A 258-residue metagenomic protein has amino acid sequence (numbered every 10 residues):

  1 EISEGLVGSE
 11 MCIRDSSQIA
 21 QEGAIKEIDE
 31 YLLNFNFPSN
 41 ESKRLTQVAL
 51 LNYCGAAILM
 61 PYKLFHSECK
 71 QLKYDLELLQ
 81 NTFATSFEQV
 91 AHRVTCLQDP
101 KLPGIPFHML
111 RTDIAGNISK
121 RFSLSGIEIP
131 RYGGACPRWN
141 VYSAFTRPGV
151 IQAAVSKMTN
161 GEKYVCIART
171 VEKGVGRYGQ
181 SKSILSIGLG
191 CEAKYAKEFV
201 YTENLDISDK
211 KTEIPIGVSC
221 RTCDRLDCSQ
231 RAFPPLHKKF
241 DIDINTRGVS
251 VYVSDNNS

Functional and structural regions predicted by a protein language model:
E1-G8, C12-I13: Single conserved hydrophobic/aromatic residue that forms the stacking wall/gate of nucleotide- or nucleobase-binding
E1-I2, E41, G55, Q80 (+1 more regions): Short, flexible active-site loop motifs that bind/organize anionic cofactors or intermediates
D15, T46-P61: An active-site-proximal "capping" alpha-helix that borders the catalytic cofactor pocket
S16-A49, K73: Post-HEXXH active-site segment of zinc metalloproteases
S42-L51, F65-E68, G248: Charged, low-complexity, helix-prone segments enriched in Lys/Glu/Asp/Gln
L59-R221, F233-V249, S254-S258: Conserved alpha-helical "signature site" that marks functionally important helical segments or helix/loop junctions
L226, R231: Cys/His-rich metal-chelating microdomains
